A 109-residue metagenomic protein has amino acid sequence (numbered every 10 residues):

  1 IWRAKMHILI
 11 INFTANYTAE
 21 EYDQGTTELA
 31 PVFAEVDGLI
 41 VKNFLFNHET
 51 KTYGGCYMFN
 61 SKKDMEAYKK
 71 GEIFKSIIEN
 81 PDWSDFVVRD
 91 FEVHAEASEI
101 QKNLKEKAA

Functional and structural regions predicted by a protein language model:
W2-Y53, K62-K70, P81-A109: Short S/T/G/P-rich N-terminal loop/turn motif that feeds into the first structured element of a domain
I73: Short, polar loop motifs at secondary-structure junctions
